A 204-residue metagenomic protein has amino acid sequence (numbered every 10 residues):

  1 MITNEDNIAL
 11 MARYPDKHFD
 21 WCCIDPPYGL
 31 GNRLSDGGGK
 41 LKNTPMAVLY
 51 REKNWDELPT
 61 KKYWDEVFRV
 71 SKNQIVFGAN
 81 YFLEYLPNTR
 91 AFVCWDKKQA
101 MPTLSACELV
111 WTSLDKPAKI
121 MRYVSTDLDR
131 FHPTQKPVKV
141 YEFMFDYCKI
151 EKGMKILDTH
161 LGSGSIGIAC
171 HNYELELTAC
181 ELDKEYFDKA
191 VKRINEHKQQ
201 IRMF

Functional and structural regions predicted by a protein language model:
M1-L157, S165-F204: Class I S-adenosyl-L-methionine-dependent methyltransferase catalytic core
H160: Conserved glycine-centered beta->alpha loop in an early N-terminal alpha/beta scaffold
